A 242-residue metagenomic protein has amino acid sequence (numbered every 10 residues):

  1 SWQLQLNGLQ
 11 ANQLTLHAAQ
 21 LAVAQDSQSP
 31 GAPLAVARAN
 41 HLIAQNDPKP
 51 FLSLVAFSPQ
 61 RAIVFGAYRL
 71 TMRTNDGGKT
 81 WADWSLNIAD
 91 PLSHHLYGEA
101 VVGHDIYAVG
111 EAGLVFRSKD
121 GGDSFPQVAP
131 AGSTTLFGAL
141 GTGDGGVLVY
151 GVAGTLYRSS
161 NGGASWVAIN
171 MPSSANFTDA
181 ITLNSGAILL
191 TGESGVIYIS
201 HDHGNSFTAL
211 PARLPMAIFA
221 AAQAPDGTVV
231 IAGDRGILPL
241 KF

Functional and structural regions predicted by a protein language model:
S1-F242: Residue-level hotspots at or immediately adjacent to binding/recognition sites across diverse folds
